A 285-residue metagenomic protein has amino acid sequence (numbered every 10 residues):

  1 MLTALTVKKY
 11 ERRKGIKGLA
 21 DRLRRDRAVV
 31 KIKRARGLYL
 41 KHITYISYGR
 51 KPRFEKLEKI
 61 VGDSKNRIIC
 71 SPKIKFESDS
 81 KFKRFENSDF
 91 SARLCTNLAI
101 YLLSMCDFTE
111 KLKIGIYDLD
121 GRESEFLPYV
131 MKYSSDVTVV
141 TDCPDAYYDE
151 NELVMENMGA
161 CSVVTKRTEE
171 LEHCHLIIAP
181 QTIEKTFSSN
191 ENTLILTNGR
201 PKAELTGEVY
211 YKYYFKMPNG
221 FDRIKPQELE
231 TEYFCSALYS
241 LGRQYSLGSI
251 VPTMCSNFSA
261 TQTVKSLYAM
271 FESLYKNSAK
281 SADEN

Functional and structural regions predicted by a protein language model:
K8-K17, R22-S78, I100, F271-N285: Metallocofactor- and cofactor-centric catalytic cores in central/energy metabolism, strongly enriched
G15-L23, S78-K83, P128-V130, Y148-M158: Short, aromatic/basic amphipathic alpha-helical patches
D26-V30, Y45-E58, E152-H173, T182-T186: A short, well-structured beta->alpha microelement
K75-D79, E123-E125, P144-N151, E184-F187 (+1 more regions): Short, charged/polar "capping" segments at the starts of alpha-helices and the immediately preceding loops
K83-Y101: A glycine-rich, Thr/Ser-enriched phosphate-binding loop motif common to dinucleotide/cofactor-binding enzymes
C106-E170: Glycine-rich phosphate/diphosphate-binding loop of Rossmann-like nucleotide-binding domains
C161-D222: Rossmann-like adenosine-cofactor binding region
N198-N285: Adenosine-phosphate binding glycine-rich loop
